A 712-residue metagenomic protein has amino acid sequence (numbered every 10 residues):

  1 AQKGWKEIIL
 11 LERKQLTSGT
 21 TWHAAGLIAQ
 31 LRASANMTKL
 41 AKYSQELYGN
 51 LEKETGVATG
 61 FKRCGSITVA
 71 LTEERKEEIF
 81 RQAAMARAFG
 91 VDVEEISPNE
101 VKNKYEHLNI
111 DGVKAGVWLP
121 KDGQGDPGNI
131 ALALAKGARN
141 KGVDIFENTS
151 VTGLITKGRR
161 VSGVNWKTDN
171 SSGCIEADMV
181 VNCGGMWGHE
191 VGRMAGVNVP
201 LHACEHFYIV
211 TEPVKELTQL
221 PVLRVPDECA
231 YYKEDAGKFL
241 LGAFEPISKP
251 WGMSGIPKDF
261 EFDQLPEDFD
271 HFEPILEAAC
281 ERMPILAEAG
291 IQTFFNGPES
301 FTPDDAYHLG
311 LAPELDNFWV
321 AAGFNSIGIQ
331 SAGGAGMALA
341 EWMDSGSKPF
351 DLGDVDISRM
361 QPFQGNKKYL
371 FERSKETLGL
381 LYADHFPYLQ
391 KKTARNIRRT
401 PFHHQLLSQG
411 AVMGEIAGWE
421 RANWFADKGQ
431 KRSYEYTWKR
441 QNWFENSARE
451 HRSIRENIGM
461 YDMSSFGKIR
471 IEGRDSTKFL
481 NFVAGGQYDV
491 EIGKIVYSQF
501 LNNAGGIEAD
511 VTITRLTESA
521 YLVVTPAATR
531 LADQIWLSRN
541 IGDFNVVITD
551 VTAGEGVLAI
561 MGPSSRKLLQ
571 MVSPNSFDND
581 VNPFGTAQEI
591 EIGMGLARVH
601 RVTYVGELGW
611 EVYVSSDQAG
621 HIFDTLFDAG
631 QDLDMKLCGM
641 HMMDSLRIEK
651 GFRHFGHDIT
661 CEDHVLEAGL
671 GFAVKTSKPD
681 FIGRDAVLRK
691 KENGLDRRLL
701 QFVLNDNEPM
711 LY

Functional and structural regions predicted by a protein language model:
Q2-T21: Glycine-rich FAD pyrophosphate-binding loop
A25-L27, A33, D122-P127, D227-Y231 (+4 more regions): Glycine-rich phosphate/pyrophosphate-binding beta-alpha loops
A25-Q30, S66-T68, A195-T218, P274 (+4 more regions): Central beta-strand plus flanking loop segment that forms part of the substrate or channel wall within the catalytic
G26-K104, D227-Y232, K238-L240, D259 (+5 more regions): Dinucleotide-binding Rossmann-like beta1-alpha1 core, especially the glycine-rich loop that anchors the ADP
Q45, N50, K62, L71-E147 (+4 more regions): Flavin (FAD/FMN) cofactor-binding and adjacent substrate-gating region of FAD-dependent oxidoreductase domains
L154-D268, P274-I285, G365-Q390, R399 (+1 more regions): Flavin-dependent oxidoreductases
D227, K258, D263-R398: C-terminal catalytic lobe of FAD-dependent flavoproteins
F350, V355-Y712: Glycine/proline-enriched, intrinsically flexible loops and inter-domain linkers
